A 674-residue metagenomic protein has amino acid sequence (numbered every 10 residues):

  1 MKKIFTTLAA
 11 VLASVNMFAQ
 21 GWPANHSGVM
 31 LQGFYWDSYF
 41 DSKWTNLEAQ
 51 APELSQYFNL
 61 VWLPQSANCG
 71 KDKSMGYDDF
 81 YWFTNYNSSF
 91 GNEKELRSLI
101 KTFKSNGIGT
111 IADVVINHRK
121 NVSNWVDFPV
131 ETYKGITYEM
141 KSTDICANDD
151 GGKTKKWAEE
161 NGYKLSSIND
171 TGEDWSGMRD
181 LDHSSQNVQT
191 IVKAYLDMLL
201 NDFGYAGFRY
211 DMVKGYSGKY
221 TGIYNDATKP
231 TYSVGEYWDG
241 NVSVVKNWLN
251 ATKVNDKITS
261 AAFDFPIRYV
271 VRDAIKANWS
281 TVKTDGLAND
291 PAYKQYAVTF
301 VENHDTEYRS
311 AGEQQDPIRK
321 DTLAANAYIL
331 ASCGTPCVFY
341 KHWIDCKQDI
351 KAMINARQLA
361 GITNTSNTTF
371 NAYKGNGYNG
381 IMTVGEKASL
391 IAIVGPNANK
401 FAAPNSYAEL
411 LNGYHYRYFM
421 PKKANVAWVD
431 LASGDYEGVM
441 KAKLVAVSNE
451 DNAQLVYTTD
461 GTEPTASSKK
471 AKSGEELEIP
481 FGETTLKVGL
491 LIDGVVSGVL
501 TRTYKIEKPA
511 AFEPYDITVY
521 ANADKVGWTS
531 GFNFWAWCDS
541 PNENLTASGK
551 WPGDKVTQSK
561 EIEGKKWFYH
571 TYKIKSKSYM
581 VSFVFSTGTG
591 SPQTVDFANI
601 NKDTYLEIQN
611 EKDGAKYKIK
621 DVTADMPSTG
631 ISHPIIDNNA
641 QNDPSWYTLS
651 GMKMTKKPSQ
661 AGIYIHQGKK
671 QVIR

Functional and structural regions predicted by a protein language model:
A9-F18: Hydrophobic h-region of N-terminal signal peptides that target proteins for export in Gram-negative bacteria
Q20-W175, L181, K214-G235, G240: Acidic/aromatic-lined carbohydrate-recognition and catalytic surfaces of CAZymes acting on diverse glycans
G21-W36, N46-S55, A67-F80, I100-I108 (+3 more regions): Active-site-proximal helices and loops of the catalytic beta/alpha 8
G395-A398, A446-Q454, K525-S530, S578 (+1 more regions): Short proline/glycine-enriched turn/loop motifs at strand-loop junctions of beta-rich domains
K423-A511: Short, compositionally stereotyped local motifs that mark structural "simplifiers"
E463-G474, K525-S576, G588-A598: Aromatic-rich carbohydrate-binding modules that target alpha-glucans
E476-T485, I574-Y579, K657-Q660: Surface-exposed, short loops/turns at beta-strand junctions within beta-sandwich domains
T629-R674: C-terminal outer-membrane/trafficking sorting elements
